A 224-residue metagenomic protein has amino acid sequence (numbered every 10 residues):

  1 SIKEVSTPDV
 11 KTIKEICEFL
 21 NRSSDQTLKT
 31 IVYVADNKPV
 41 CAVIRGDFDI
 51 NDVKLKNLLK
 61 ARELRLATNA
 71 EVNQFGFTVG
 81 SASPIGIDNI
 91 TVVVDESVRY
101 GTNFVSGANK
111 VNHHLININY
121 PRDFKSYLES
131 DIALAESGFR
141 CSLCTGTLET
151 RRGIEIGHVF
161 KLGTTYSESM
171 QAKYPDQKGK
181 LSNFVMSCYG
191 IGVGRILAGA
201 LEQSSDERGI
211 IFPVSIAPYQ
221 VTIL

Functional and structural regions predicted by a protein language model:
S1-V193: Extended, low-hydrophobicity, polar/charged segments
I16, S187-A217: C-terminal, non-catalytic macromolecule-binding modules
R62, A217-Y219: A generic structural signal for short beta-strands and their flanking turns/coil linkers
Q220-L224: A structural-propensity feature for long, helix-poor, extended segments
